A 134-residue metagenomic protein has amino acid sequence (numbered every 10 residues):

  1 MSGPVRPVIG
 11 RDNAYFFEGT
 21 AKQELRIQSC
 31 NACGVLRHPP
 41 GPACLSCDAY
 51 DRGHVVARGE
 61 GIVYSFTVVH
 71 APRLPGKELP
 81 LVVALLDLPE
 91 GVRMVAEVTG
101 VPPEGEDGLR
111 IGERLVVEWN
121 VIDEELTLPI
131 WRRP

Functional and structural regions predicted by a protein language model:
M1-L25, R133-P134: A broadly conserved sequence feature marking short terminus-proximal activation segments in nucleic acid-centric
E24-I27, G41: Residues immediately within or flanking Cys/His clusters that coordinate Zn2+ in small zinc-binding modules
S29-A32, A43-A49: Short, cysteine/histidine-rich loop/knuckle motifs that typically chelate Zn2+
V35-H38, D51-G53: Short functional micro-motifs and their immediate structural scaffolds
G61-V63, V98: Conserved hydrophobic positions within beta-strands
R93-G105: Beta-strand/loop nucleic-acid-binding surfaces
P102-V116: Short nucleic-acid-contacting surface segments enriched for D/E, G, S/T with interspersed K/R
E118-P134: OB-fold/S1-family single-stranded nucleic acid-binding modules
